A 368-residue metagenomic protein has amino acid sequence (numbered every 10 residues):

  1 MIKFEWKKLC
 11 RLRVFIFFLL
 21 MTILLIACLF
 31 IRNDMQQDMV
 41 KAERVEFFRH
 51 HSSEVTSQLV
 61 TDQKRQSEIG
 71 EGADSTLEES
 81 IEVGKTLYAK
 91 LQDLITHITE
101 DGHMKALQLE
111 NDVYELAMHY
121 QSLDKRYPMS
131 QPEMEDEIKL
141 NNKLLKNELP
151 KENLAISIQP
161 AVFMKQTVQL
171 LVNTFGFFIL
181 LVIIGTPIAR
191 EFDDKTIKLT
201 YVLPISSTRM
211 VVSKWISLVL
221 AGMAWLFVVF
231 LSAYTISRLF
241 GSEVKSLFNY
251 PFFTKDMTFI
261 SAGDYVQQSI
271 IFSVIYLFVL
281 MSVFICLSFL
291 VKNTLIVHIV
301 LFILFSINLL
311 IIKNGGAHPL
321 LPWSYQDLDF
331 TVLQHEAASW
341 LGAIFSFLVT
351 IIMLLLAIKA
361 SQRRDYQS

Functional and structural regions predicted by a protein language model:
M1, P187-A224: Helix-loop-helix units of permease transmembrane domains in multi-pass membrane transporters, especially ABC
M1-M39, S206: Internal alpha-helical transmembrane segments
K3-L12, C286-L290, L348-S368: Junction motif at the cytosolic side of a transmembrane helix
M21-E54, Q58, L145-A189, S213-M281 (+2 more regions): Secretory targeting signals
L25-A27, I303-I312, Q326-F330: Aromatic-anchored segments of alpha-helical transmembrane domains
H50-A155: Long, solvent-exposed extracytoplasmic domains/loops
L287-L321: Transmembrane helix segments
G316-V332: Short hydrophobic, aromatic-rich alpha-helical segments embedded in or entering the lipid bilayer of multi-pass
